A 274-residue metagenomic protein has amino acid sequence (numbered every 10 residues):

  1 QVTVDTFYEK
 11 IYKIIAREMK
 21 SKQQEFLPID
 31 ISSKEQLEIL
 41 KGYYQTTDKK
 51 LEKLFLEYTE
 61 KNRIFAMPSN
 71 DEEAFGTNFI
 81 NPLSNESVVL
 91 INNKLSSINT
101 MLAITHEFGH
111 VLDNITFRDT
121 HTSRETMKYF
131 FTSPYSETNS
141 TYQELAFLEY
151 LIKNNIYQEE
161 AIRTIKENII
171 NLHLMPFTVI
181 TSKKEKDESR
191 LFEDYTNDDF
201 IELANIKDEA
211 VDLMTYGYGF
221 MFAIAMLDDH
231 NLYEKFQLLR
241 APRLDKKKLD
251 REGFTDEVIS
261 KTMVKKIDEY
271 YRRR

Functional and structural regions predicted by a protein language model:
Q1-V89: Contiguous, non-catalytic segments that form substrate-binding/exosite surfaces or channel walls
V2-D5, K10, I14, E18-M19 (+1 more regions): C-terminal, non-catalytic "cap/extension" segments appended to globular domains
S84-I104: Short pre-active-site segment immediately N-terminal to the catalytic Zn-binding motif
V89-L90, T122-F131, E202-K207: Short beta-alpha connecting loops at secondary-structure transitions that line or flank enzyme active sites
N92-N99, M127-Y135, A210: Alpha-helix capping and helix-loop boundary segments enriched in small/acidic/polar residues
A103, G109-R124, A146: Catalytic Zn2+-binding segment of zinc metalloproteases
F117-R118, M127-N168, E252-T255: Post-HExxH zinc-binding segment in Zn-dependent metallohydrolases
L145-T215, F222-I224: Long, amphipathic alpha-helical stalk/connector segments used for oligomerization, subunit docking, or mechanical
